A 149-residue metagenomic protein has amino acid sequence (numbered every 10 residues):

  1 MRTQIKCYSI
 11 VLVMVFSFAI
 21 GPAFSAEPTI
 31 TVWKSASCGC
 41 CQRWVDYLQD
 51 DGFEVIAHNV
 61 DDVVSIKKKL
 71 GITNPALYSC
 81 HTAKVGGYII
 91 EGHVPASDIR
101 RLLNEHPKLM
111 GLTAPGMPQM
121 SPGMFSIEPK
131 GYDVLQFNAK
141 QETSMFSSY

Functional and structural regions predicted by a protein language model:
M1-I10: Bacterial N-terminal signal peptides that target proteins for export
S9-A19: Bacterial N-terminal signal peptides
F24-S25, K84: Short glycine-enriched loop/turn motifs at secondary-structure junctions
S25-D51: Local sequence-structure signature of Cys/Sec-based thiol-disulfide redox active-site neighborhoods
E27-T29, F53-E54, Y78, K108-M110: Loop/turn elements at helix/coil->beta-strand transitions in domains of secreted/extracellular proteins
S35, D61-I66, M117-P118, M124-S126: Mature soluble domains of exported/periplasmic/lumenal proteins and thiol-rich metal-chelating peptides
V45-G92: N-terminal, post-signal-peptide region of Sec/Tat-exported proteins
A76-Y149: Thiol/selenol-based redox catalytic cores and closely related redox-interacting motifs
